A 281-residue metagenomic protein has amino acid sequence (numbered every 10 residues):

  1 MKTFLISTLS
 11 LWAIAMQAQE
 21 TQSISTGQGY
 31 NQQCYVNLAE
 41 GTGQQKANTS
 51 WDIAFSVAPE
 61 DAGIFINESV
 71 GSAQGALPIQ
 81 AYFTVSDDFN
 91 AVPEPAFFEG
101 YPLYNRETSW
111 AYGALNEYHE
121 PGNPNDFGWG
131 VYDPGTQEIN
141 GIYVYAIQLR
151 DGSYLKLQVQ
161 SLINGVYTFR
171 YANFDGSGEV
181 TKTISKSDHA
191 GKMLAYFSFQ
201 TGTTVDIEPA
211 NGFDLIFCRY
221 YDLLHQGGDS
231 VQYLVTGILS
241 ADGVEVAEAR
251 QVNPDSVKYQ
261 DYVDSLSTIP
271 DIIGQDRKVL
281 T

Functional and structural regions predicted by a protein language model:
M1-Q22: Bacterial Sec-dependent N-terminal signal peptides
Q19-T281: Surface-exposed, beta-sheet-biased, low-hydrophobicity segments with strongly acidic/polar composition
